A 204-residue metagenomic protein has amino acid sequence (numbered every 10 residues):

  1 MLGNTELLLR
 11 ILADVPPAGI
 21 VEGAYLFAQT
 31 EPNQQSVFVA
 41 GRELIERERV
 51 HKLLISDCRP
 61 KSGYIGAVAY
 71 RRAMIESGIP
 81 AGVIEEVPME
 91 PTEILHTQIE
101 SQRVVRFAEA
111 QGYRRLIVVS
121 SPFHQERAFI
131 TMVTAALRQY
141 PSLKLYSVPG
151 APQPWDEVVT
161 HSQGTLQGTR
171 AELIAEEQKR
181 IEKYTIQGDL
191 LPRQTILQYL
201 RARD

Functional and structural regions predicted by a protein language model:
M1-H161: A structural signal for short, hydrophobic/glycine-enriched beta-strand patches
P91, S162-T165, T169-D204: A conserved mid-domain beta-alpha-beta active-site/ligand-binding segment of alpha/beta enzyme cores
